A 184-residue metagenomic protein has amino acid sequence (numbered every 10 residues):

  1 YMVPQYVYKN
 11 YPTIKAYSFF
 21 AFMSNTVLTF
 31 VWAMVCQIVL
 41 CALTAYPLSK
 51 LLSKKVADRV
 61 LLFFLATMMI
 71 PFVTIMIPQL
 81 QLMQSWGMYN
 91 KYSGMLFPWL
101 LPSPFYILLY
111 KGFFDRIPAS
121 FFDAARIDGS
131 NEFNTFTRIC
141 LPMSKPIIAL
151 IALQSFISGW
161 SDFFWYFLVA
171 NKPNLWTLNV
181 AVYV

Functional and structural regions predicted by a protein language model:
Y1-V184: A structural signal for multi-pass alpha-helical bundles of membrane permease subunits that mediate small-molecule
